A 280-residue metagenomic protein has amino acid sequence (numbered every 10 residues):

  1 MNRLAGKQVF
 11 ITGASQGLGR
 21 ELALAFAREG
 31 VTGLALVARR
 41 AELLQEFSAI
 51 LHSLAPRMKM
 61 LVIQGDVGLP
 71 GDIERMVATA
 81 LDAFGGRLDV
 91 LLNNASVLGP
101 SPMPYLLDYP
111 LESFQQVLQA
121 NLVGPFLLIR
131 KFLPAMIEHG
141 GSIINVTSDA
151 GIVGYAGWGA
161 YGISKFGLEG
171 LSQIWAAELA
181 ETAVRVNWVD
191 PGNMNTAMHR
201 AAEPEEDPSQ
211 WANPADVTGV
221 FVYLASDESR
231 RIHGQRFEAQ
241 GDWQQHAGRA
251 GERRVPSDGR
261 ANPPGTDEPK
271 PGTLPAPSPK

Functional and structural regions predicted by a protein language model:
S15-Q16: Conserved glycine-rich cofactor-binding loop
V31-F47: Conserved glycine-rich Rossmann-like NAD(P)H-binding loop of the short-chain dehydrogenase/reductase
P102-L106, P110-Q115: Substrate-binding pocket helix/loop in short-chain dehydrogenase/reductase
I129, S164: Active-site helix of classical SDR
P134, A176-E178: Alpha-helical segment proximal to the catalytic Tyr-Lys
S148: Residue(s) in the substrate-gating loop at a strand-loop-helix junction that position the organic substrate next
E181, W188-V189, T196, P204-A247 (+3 more regions): C-terminal helical subdomain
